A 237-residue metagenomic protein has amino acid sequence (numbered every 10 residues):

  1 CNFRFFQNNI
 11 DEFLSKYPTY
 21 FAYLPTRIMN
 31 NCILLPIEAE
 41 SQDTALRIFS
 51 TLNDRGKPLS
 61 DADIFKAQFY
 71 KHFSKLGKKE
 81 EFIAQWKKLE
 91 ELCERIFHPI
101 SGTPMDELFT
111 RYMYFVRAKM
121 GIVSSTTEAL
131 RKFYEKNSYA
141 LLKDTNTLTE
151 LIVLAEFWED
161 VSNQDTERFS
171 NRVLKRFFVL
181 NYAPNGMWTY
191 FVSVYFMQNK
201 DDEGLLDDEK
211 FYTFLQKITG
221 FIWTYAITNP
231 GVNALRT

Functional and structural regions predicted by a protein language model:
C1-T237: Flexible coil/loop and intrinsically disordered segments
